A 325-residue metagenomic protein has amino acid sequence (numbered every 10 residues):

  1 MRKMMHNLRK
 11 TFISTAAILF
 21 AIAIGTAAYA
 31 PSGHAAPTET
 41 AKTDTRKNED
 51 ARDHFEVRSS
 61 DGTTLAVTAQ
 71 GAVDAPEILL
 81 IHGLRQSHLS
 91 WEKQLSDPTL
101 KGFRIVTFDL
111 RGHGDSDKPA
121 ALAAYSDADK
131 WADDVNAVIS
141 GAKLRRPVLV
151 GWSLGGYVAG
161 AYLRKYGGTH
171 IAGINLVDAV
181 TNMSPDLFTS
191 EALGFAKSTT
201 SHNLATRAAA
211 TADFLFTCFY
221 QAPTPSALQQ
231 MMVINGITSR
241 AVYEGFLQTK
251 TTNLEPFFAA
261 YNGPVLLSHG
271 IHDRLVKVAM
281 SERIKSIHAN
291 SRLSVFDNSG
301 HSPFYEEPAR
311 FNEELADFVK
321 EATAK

Functional and structural regions predicted by a protein language model:
R2-L79, L100-F103, L144-R145, V319-K325: Alpha/beta-hydrolase fold catalytic core
S60-D61, T68, T107-V150, L154 (+1 more regions): Active-site loop/oxyanion-hole signature of alpha/beta-hydrolase fold enzymes
T63, A69-K118: Conserved HGGG/HGGXW glycine-rich cap/lid loop of the alpha/beta-hydrolase fold
H88-K93, D115-K118, Y157, P185 (+2 more regions): Short N-terminal helix/helix-N-cap motif within the alpha/beta-hydrolase-1
G160-K165, H170-N203: Flexible "cap/lid" loop of the alpha/beta hydrolase fold
P185-E191, L204-A259: Conserved alpha/beta-hydrolase catalytic His-Asp/Glu region
G245-S286: Conserved serine/cysteine hydrolase catalytic core
S291-K325: Catalytic active-site module of serine/aspartate enzymes centered on a nucleophile-bearing elbow/loop
